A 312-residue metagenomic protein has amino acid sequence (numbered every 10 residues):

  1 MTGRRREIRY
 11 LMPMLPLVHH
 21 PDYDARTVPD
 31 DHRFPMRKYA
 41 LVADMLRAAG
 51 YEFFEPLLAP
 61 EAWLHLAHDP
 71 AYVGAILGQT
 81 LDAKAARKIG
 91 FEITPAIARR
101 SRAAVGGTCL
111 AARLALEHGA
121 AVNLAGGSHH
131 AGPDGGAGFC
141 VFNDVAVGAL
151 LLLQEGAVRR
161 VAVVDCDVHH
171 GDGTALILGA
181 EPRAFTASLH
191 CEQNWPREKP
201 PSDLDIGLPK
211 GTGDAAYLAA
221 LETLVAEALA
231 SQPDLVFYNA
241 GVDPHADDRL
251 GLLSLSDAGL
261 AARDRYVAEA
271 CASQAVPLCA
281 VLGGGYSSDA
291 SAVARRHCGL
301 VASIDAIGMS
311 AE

Functional and structural regions predicted by a protein language model:
M1-E7: Polybasic, low-complexity intrinsically disordered segments
E7-E312: HDAC/HDAC-like amidohydrolase catalytic core signature
